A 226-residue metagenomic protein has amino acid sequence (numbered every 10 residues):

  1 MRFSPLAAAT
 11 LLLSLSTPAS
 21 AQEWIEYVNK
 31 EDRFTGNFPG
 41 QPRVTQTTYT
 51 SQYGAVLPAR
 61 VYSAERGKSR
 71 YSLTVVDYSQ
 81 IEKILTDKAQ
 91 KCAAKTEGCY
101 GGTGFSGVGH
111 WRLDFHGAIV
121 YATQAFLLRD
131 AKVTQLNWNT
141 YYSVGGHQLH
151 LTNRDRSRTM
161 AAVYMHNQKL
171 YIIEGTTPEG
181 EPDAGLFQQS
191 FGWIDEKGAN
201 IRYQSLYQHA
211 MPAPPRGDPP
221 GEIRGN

Functional and structural regions predicted by a protein language model:
M1-A7: Bacterial N-terminal signal peptides that target proteins for export
A8-A9, A19: Cleavable N-terminal signal peptides
S20-A59, V133, T140-S143, G192-G225: N-terminal "mature-domain start" segment
N37-Q41, R66-K68, V144, Y164-Y171 (+1 more regions): Short, solvent-exposed coil/turn segments at beta-strand boundaries
P42, K95-G98, R112, I119-R129 (+1 more regions): Surface-exposed amphipathic alpha-helical segments
T48-R158, G225-N226: Conserved polar/disulfide-associated segments of primarily extracytoplasmic proteins
